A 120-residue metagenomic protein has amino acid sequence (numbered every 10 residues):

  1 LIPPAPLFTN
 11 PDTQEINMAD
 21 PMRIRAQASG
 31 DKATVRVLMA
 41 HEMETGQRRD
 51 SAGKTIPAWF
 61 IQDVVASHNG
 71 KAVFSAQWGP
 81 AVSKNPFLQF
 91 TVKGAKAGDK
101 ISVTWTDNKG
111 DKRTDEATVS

Functional and structural regions predicted by a protein language model:
L1-N17: Short, Lys/Arg-enriched N-terminal segments with co-localized hydrophobic residues within the first ~10-30 amino acids
M18-A33: Short, compositionally biased P/S/T/A/G/V-rich stretches that sit at domain boundaries
Q27, T118-S120: Short beta-strand edge segments in extracellular beta-sheet folds
M39-I56: Short amphipathic, basic-aromatic surface patches that mediate peripheral association with negatively charged
A52-K71: Extended low-complexity, serine/threonine- and proline-enriched intrinsically disordered segments
A81-Q89: Aromatic sugar-binding surface patches on proteins that engage polysaccharides or sugar-phosphate polymers
V92-A97: Surface-exposed, short loops/turns at beta-strand junctions within beta-sandwich domains
W105-T114: Short acidic/polar inter-strand loop motif in beta-rich domains
